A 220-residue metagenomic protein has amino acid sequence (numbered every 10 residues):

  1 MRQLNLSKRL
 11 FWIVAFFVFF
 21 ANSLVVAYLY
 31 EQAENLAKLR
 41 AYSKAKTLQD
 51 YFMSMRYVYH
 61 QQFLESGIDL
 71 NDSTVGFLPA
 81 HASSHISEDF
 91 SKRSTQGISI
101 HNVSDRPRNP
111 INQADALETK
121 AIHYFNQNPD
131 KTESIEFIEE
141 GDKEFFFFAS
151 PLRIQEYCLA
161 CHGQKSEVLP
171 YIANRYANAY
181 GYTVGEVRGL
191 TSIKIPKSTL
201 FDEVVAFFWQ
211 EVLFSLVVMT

Functional and structural regions predicted by a protein language model:
Q3-E31, V212-T220: Extreme N-terminal signal-anchor transmembrane helix of membrane signaling/transducer proteins, especially in bacteria
L4, L169-G181, K197-S215: Membrane-interface helix-start motif
Y28-M53: Juxtamembrane membrane-water interface segments immediately C-terminal to a transmembrane helix
D50-Q155: Extracytoplasmic ligand-binding sensor domains of the Cache superfamily
F147-S150, Q164-S166, Y182-L200: Short, hydrophobic beta-strand elements of compact beta-sandwich sensory domains
R153-A177: The canonical Cys-X-X-Cys-His
